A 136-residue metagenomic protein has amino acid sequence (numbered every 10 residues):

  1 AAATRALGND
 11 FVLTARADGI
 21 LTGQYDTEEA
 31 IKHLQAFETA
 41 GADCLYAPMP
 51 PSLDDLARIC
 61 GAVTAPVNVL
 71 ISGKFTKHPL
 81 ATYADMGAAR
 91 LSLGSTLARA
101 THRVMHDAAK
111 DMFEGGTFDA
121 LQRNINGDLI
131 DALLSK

Functional and structural regions predicted by a protein language model:
A1-L93, A100-H102, H106: Alpha/beta enzyme core
S95-K136: Extended, intrinsically disordered, low-complexity segments
